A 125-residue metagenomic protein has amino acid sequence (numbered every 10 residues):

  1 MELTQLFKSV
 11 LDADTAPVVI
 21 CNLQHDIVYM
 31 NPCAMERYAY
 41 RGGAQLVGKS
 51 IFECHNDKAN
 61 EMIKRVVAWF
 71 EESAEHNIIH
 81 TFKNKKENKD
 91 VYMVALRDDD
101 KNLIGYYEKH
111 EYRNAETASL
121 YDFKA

Functional and structural regions predicted by a protein language model:
M1-D26, M30-M35: Sensory modules in modular signal-transduction proteins
C33-D122: Sensory/regulatory domains in signal-transduction proteins
